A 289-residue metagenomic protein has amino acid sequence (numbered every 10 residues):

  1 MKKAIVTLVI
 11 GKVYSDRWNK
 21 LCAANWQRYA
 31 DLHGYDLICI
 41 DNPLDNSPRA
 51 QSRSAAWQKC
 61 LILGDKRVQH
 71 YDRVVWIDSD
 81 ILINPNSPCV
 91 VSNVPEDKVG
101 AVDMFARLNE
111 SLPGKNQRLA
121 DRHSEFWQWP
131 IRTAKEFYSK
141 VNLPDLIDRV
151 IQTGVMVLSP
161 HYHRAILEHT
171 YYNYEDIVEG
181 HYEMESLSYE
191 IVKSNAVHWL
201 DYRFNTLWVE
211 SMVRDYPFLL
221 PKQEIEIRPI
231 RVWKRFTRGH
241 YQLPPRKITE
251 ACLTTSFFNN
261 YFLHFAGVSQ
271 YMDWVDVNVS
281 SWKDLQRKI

Functional and structural regions predicted by a protein language model:
M1-D72, H161, K193, S269-Q270 (+2 more regions): N-terminal anchoring/stem segment of glycosyltransferases
V9, D78-D80, A266: Anionic group-transfer/hydrolysis microenvironments
Y14-S15, N46-R49, I83-N86, V90-S92 (+4 more regions): Short catalytic/ligand-binding loop motif for oxyanion handling, primarily in non-cytosolic enzymes, centered on
D36-I40, V75-D78, G100-V102, V157 (+1 more regions): A structural signal for short, well-ordered beta-strand segments and their strand-loop junctions that often border
P48-I77, I83-C89, K98-V102, L108 (+3 more regions): A conserved donor-nucleotide-binding helix/loop in the catalytic core of Leloir-type glycosyltransferases
S54-W57, P113-A120, R214-P221, S280: Short, surface-exposed amphipathic charged segments that create phosphate/polyanion-binding patches used for binding
I83-I131: Conserved donor-nucleotide/metal-binding helix-loop-beta segment in metal-dependent transferases, i.e., the alpha-helix
E136-M272: Catalytic core and acceptor-binding pocket of nucleotide-sugar-dependent glycosyltransferases
